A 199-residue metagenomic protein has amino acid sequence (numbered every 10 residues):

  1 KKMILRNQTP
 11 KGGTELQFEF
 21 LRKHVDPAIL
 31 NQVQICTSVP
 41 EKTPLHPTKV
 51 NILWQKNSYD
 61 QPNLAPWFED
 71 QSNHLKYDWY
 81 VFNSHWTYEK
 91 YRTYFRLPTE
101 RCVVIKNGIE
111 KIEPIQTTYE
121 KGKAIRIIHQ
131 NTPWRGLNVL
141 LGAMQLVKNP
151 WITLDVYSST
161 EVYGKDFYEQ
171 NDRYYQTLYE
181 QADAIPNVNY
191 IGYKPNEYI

Functional and structural regions predicted by a protein language model:
K1-H46: N-terminal pre-catalytic "stem/leader" segment of glycosyltransferase-like enzymes
R6-P10, T160-Y175: Short, flexible/disordered intra-domain loops and linkers
V33-N63, W79-F82, V103-I105: Active-site proximal beta-strand in glycosyltransferases
E41-T48, H74, Y91-R96: Short loop/helix-cap segments at secondary-structure boundaries that form the rim of catalytic
S58-Y80, Q176-Q181: Membrane-proximal helix-turn-helix segments that form the acceptor-binding/catalytic region of lipid-linked
D78-R92, L97-P114: Donor nucleotide-sugar binding/catalytic pocket of nucleotide-sugar-dependent glycosyltransferases
T118-G136, L140-L146, L154-D155: Conserved donor-binding/catalytic core segment of Leloir-type glycosyltransferases
Y168-K194: Nucleotide-activated donor-binding/catalytic signature segment of Leloir-type glycosyltransferases, i.e., the conserved
